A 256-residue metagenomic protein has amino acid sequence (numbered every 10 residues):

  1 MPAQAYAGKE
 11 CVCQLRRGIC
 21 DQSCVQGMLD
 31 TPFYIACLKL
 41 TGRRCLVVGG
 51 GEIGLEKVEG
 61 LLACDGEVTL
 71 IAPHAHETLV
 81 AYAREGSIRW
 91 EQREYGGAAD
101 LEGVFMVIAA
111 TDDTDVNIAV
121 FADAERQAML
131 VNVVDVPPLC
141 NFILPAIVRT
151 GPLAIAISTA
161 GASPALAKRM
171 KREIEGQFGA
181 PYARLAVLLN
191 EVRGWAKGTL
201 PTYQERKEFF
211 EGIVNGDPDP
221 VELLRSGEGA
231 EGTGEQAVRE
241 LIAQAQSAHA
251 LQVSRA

Functional and structural regions predicted by a protein language model:
C11-Y82: Hydrophobic, well-ordered beta-alpha structural blocks that scaffold small-molecule cofactor pockets
L40, A98-E102: A short, aliphatic-rich alpha-helical micro-motif
E52-I53, T114-D115, G161: Residue-level detector of alpha-helix initiation sites
V68, W90, L130-V131: Hydrophobic beta-strand scaffold residues
G86, L101-M106: Short acidic/histidine-rich motifs immediately flanking catalytic phosphotransfer sites in two-component signaling
R93-G97: Conserved SAM/SAH-binding loop
M106-D112, N117-L144: ADP-ribose/adenylate-binding Rossmann-like module
G161-A256: An accessory alpha-helical subdomain
